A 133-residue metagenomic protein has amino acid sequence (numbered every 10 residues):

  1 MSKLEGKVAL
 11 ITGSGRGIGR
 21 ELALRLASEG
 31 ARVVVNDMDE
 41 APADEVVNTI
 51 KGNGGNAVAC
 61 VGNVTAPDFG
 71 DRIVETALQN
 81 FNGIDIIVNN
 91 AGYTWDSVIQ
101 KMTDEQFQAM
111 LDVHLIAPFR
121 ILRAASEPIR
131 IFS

Functional and structural regions predicted by a protein language model:
L4-V34: Canonical Rossmann dinucleotide-binding motif of NAD(H)/NADP(H)-dependent dehydrogenases/reductases, specifically
E29-E45: Conserved glycine-rich Rossmann-like NAD(P)H-binding loop of the short-chain dehydrogenase/reductase
V35, C60-V61, D112: Conserved residues in the N-terminal Rossmann fold of short-chain dehydrogenase/reductase
E40-A41, V61-R72, D104: The beta1-alpha1 cofactor-binding region of Rossmann-like NAD(H)/NADP(H)-dependent oxidoreductases
N53-N56, T76-N89, W95, S133: A glycine-rich helix->loop->beta "capping" turn within Rossmann-like NAD(P)(H)-dependent oxidoreductase domains
V98-I99, T103-L111: Substrate-binding pocket helix/loop in short-chain dehydrogenase/reductase
L122-R123: A short, exposed helix-loop element centered on a Lys and neighboring polar residues
